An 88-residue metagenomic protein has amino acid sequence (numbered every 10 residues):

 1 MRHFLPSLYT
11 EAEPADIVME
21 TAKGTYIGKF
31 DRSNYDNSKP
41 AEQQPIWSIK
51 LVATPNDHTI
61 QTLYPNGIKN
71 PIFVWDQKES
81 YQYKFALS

Functional and structural regions predicted by a protein language model:
M1-S88: Viral virion structural and adsorption modules
